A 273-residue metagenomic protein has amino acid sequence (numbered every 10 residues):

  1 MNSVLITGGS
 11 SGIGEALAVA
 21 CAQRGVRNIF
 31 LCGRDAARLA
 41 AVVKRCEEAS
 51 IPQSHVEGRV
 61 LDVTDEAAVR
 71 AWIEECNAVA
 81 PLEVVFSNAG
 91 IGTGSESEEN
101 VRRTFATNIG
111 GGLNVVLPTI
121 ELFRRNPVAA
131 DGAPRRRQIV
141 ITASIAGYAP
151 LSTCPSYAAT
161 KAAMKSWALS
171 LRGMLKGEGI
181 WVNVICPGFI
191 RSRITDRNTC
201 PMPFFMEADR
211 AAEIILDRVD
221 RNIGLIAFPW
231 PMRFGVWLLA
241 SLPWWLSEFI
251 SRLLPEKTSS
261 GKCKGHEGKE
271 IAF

Functional and structural regions predicted by a protein language model:
S10-S11: Conserved glycine-rich cofactor-binding loop
V26-V42: Conserved glycine-rich Rossmann-like NAD(P)H-binding loop of the short-chain dehydrogenase/reductase
N88-T93: Conserved NAD(P)H cofactor-binding loop of Rossmann-fold oxidoreductase domains
S95-A106: Short alpha-helical oligomerization interface
V116, T160: Active-site helix of classical SDR
S144: Residue(s) in the substrate-gating loop at a strand-loop-helix junction that position the organic substrate next
V184, C200-W237: C-terminal helical subdomain
